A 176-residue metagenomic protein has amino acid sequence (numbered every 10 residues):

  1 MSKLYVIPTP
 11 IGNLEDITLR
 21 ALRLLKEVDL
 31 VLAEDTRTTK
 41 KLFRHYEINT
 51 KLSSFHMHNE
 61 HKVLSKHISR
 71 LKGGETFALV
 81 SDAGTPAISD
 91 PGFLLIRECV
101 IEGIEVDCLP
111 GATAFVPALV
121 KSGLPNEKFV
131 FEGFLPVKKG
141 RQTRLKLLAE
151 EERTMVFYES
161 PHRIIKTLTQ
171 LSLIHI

Functional and structural regions predicted by a protein language model:
M1-H58: Glycine-rich, flexible N-terminal cofactor/catalytic loop recognition
K3-L4, E75-F77, T154: Loop/turn-to-beta-strand initiation segments
I11-N13, D82-P86, P161-R163: Short glycine-rich anion-binding loops that position phosphate/pyrophosphate groups of nucleotides and phosphorylated
L25-V31, G103-V106, T154-M155: Short active-site oxyanion
N59-H67: Glycine-rich, highly charged phosphate/nucleotide-binding loops
H67-T113: Glycine/small-residue-rich loop that forms an oxyanion/phosphate-binding "nest" at active or ligand-binding sites
L94-E151: Class I SAM-dependent methyltransferase SAM-binding "motif I" and its flanking Rossmann-like core
I174-I176: Conserved small/polar residues in nucleotide/adenosyl-binding loops
